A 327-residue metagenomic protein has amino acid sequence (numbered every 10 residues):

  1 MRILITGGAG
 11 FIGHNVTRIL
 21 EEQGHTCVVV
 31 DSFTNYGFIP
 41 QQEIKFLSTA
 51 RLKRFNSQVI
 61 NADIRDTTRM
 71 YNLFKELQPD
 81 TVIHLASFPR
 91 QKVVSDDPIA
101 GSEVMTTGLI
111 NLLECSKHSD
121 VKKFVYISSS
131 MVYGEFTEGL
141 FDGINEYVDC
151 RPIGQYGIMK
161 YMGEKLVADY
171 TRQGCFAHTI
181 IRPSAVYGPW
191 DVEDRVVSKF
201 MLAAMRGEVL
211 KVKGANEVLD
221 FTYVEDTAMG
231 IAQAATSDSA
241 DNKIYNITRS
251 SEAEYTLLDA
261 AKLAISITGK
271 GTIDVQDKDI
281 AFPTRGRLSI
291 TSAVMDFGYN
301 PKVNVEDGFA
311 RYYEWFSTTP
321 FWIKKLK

Functional and structural regions predicted by a protein language model:
M1-P183: N-terminal Rossmann-like NAD(P)+-binding domain of SDR-like oxidoreductases, especially those catalyzing
E21, F74, L113-K117, A168 (+5 more regions): A structural alpha-helix within SAM-dependent methyltransferase catalytic domains
Y36-F38, G134-F136, P189, A253-Y255 (+1 more regions): A short beta-to-alpha transition loop/helix N-cap that caps and shapes the active-site region
R65, D96, V104-T107, Y147 (+7 more regions): Residue-level signal for the nucleotide or nucleotide-sugar donor/cofactor binding architecture
T68, D80, K92, I99 (+8 more regions): Residues in well-ordered alpha-helical elements
V94, S184-A185, I244-I247: Short-chain dehydrogenase/reductase
F136-L140, I153, Y161, K165-L219 (+2 more regions): NAD(P)-dependent short-chain dehydrogenase/reductase
A204-K327: C-terminal substrate-binding subdomain of Rossmann-fold SDR/epimerase-dehydratase oxidoreductases
